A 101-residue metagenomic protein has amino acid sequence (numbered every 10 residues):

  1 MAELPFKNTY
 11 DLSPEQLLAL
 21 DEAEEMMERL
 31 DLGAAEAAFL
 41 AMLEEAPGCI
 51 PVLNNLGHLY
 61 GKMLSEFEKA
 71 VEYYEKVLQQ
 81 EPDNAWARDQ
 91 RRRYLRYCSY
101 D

Functional and structural regions predicted by a protein language model:
A2, E28-A41, L64-K76, Y97-D101: Structural signature of tandem alpha-helical TPR/SEL1-like repeats, specifically the intra-repeat loop/turn
A2-L18: TPR-adjacent "capping" and linker segments in tetratricopeptide-repeat scaffold/adaptor proteins
S13-E45: Alpha-helical segment of the N-proximal tetratricopeptide repeat
E24, H58-L59, R93: Residue-level recognition of tetratricopeptide repeat
